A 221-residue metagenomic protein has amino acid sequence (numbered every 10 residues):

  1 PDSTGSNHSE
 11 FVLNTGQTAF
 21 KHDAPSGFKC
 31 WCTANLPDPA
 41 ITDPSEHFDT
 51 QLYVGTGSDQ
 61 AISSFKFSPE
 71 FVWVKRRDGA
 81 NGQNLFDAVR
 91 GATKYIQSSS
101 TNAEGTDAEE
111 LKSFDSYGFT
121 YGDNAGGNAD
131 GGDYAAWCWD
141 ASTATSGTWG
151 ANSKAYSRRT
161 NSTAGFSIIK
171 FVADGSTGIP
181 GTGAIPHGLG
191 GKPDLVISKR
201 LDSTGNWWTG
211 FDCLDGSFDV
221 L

Functional and structural regions predicted by a protein language model:
P1-L221: Surface-exposed molecular-recognition determinants
